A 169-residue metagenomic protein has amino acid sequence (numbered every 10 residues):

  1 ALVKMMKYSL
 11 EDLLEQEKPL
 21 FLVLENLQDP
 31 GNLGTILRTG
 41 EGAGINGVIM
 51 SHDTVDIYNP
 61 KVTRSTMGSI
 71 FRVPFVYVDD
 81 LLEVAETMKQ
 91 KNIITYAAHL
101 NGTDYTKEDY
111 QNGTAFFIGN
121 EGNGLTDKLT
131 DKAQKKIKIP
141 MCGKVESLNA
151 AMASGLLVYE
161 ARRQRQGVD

Functional and structural regions predicted by a protein language model:
L2-D169: Post-transcriptional modification and biogenesis factors for structured RNAs of the translation apparatus
